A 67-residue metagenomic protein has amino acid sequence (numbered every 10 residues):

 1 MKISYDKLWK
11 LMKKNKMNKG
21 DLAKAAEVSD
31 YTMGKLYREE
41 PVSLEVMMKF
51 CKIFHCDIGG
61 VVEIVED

Functional and structural regions predicted by a protein language model:
M1-N18: A short, Lys/Arg-rich alpha-helix, primarily the initiator
K13, E27, R38, E66: Residue-level detection of the helix-turn-helix DNA-binding "recognition helix"
L22-A23: Short alpha-helical "recognition helix" segments of helix-turn-helix
V28-V42: Recognition helix of helix-turn-helix/homeodomain-like DNA-binding domains that insert into the DNA major groove
E39-K52: Short, basic-rich loop-to-helix N-cap that marks the start of a DNA-contacting helix
H55-D67: Short C-terminal boundary/hinge segments that cap the last helix of small helical domains
